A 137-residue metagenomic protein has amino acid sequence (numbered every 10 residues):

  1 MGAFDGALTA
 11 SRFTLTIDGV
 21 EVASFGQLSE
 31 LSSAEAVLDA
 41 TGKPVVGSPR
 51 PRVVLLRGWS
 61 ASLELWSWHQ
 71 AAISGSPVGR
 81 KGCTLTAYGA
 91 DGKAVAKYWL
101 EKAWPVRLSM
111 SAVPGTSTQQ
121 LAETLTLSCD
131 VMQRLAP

Functional and structural regions predicted by a protein language model:
M1-P137: Glycine-rich, low-complexity intrinsically disordered segments
